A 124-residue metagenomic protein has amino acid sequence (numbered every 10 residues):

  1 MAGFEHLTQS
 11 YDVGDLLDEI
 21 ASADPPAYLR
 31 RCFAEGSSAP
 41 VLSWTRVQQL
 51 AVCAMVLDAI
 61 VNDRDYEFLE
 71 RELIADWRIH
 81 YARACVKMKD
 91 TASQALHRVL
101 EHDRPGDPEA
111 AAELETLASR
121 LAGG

Functional and structural regions predicted by a protein language model:
M1-V41: Short terminal alpha-helical segments
A23, D58-D63, H102, G106: Short loop/turn hinge sites at secondary-structure boundaries
A23-S37, D76, T91-E101: Non-catalytic all-alpha helical scaffold/repeat segments
A34-S37, L57-D65: Generic short alpha-helical segment signal, independent of protein family or function, capturing local helix propensity
V47-V61: Short, hydrophobic/amphipathic alpha-helical patches that form generic packing surfaces within helical domains
V61-A84: Mid-chain, well-packed structural core segment of small domains
R78, A82-G124: Low-complexity intrinsically disordered segments
